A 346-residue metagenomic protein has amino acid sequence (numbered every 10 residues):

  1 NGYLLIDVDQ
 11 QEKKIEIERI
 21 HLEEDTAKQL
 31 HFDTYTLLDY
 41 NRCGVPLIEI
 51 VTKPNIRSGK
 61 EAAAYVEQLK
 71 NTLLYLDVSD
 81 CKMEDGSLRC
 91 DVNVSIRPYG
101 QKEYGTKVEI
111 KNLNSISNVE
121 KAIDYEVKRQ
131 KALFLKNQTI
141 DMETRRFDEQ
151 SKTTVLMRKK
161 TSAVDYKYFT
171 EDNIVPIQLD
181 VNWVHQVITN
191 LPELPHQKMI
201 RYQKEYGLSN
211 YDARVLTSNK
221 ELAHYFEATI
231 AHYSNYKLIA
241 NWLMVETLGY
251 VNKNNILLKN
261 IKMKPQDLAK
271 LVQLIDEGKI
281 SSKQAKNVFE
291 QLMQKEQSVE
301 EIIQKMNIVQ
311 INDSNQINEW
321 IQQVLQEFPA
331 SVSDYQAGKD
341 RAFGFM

Functional and structural regions predicted by a protein language model:
N1-E193, K204, N210, A231-N235: Basic, nucleic-acid-interacting segments
N41-G44, G59, A63, G86 (+8 more regions): Conserved structured core elements
Y65-Q68, T72-Y75, A122, E126-Q130 (+8 more regions): Generic, well-ordered alpha-helical scaffold segments in large soluble proteins
L73, D77, V251, L325-V332: Structural motif corresponding to the C-terminal cap of alpha-helices
G86-P98, Y166, Q203-Y225, Y236-K253 (+2 more regions): Core structural elements
K259-A269, S282-M346: Strongly charged, low-complexity linkers/loops
G278-K279: Extended, charged alpha-helical coiled-coil/arm scaffolds that mediate oligomerization and mechanical coupling in large
